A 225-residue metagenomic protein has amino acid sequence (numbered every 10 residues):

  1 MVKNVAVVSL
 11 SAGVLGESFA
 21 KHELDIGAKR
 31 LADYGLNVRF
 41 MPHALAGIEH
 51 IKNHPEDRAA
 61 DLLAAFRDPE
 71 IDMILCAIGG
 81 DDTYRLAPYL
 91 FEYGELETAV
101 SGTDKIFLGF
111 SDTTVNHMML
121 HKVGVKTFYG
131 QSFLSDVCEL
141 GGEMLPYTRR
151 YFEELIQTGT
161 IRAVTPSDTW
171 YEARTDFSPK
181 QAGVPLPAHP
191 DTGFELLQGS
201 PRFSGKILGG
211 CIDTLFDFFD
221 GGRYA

Functional and structural regions predicted by a protein language model:
M1-E70: ATP/NTP phosphate-donor binding region
S11-L15, I78-T83, L108-G109, T113-V115: Gly/Ser/Thr-rich loops at beta-strand to alpha-helix junctions that form or flank small-molecule/cofactor-binding
R39-P42, L75-C76, F107-F110, T127-G130 (+1 more regions): General beta-strand structural signal in soluble alpha/beta enzymes
E70-F91: Long, hydrophobic/aromatic-enriched structural stretches that serve as scaffold segments
L90-K122, K126-L134: Short, acidic/small-residue loops that bind anionic groups at enzyme active sites
K126-D213: Conserved anion/nucleotide-ligand pocket segment
I207-A225: Oxyanion-binding "anion nests"
